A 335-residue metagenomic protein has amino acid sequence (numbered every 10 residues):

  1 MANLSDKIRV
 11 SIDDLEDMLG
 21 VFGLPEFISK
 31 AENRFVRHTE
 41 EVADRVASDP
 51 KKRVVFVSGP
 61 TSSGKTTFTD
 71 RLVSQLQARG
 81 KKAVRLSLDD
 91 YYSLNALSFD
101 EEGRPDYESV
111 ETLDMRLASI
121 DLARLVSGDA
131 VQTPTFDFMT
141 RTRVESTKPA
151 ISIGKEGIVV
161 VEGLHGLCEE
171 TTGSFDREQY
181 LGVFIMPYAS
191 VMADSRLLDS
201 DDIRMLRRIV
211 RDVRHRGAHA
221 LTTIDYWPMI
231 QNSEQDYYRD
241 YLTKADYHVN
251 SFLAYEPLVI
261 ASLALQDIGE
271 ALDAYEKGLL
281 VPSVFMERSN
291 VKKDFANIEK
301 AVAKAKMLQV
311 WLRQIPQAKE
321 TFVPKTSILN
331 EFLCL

Functional and structural regions predicted by a protein language model:
M1-E41: Charged, amphipathic alpha-helical linker segments immediately N-terminal to NTP-binding catalytic cores
S5, E26-S29, S174-L335: Conserved NTP phosphate-binding and transfer environment spanning the P-loop NTPase/kinase superfamily
V55-V57: Hydrophobic anchor at the beta1->P-loop junction of P-loop NTPases
S62: Walker A (P-loop) phosphate-binding loop of P-loop NTPases
K65: Conserved lysine of the Walker
F68-L72: Hydrophobic positions on the alpha1 helix immediately C-terminal to the Walker A/P-loop
S74-V84: Post-Walker A helix-loop "phosphate-sensing" segment adjacent to the P-loop in P-loop NTPases
V84-S87, S93-V144, I158: Conserved nucleotide-sensing/catalytic segment adjacent to the nucleotide-binding pocket in NTP-handling enzymes
